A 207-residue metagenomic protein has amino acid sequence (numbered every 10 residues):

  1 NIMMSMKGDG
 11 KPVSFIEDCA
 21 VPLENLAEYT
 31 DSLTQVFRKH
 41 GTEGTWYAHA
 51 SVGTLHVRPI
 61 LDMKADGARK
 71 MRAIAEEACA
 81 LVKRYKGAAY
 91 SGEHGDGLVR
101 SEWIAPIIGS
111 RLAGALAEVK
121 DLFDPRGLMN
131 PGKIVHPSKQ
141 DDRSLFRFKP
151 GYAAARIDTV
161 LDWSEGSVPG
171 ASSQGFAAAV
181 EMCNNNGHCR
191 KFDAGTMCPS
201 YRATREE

Functional and structural regions predicted by a protein language model:
N1-A73, C79-A89, G97-R100: C-terminal substrate-recognition/cap domain of FAD-linked oxidoreductases
D9-P12, E17, R84-A89, G97-E207: Ferredoxin-type iron-sulfur electron-transfer modules and their immediate structural context
